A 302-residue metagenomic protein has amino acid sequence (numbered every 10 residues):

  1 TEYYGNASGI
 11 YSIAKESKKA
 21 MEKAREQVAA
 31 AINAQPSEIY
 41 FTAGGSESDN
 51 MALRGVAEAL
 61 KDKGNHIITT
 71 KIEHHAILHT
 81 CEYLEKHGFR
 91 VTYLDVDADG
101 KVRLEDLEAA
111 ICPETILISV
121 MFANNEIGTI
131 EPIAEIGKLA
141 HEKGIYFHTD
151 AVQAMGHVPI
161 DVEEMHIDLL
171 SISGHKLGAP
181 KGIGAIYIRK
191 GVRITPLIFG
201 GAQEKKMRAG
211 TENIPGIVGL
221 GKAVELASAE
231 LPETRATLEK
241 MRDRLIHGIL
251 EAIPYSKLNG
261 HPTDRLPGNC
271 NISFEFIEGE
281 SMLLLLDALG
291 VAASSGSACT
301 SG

Functional and structural regions predicted by a protein language model:
T1-G302: Pyridoxal 5′-phosphate
